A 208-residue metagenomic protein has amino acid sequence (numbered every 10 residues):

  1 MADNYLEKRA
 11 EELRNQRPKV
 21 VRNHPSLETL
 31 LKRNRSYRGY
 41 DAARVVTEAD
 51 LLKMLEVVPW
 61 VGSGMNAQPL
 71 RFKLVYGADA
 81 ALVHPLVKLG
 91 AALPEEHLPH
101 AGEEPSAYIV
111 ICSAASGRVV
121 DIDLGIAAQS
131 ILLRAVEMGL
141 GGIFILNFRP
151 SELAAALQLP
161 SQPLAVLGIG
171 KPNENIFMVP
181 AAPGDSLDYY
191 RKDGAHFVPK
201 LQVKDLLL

Functional and structural regions predicted by a protein language model:
M1-L208: Acidic, surface-exposed loops and disordered segments
